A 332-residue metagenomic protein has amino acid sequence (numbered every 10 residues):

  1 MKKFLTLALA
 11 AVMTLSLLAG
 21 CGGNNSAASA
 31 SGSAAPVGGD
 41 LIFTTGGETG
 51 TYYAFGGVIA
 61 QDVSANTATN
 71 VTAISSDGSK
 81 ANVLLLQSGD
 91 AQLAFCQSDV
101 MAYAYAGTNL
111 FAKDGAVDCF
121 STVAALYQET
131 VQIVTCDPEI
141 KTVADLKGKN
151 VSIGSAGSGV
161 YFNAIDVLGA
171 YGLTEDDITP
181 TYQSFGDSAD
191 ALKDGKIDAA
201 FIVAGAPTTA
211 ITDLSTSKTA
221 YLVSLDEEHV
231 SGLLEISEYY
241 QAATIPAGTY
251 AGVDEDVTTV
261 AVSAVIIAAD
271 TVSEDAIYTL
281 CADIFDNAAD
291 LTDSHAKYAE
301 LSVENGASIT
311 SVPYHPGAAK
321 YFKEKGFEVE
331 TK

Functional and structural regions predicted by a protein language model:
M1-D40, K332: Short, low-complexity disordered leader/linker segments with a strong preference for bacterial N-terminal type II
G38-N66, N70-V71, Q128-D194, S308 (+1 more regions): Bilobed "Venus flytrap"/periplasmic-binding protein-like clamshell domains and structurally analogous long
G57, K80-Q92, D166, G186-D198 (+1 more regions): Short helices/loops that flank or line small-molecule/ion binding pockets
A91-Y127, T208: Acidic, polar ligand-binding/catalytic clefts
S98-V100, G107-F111, E175-I266, T271: Pocket-lining segment of extracytoplasmic ligand-binding domains
D137-A144, V272-D275, E328: Short helix-loop capping/hinge motifs at secondary-structure junctions, enriched in acidic/polar residues
N150-D166, Y239-T310: Ligand-binding clefts/hinges and TM-proximal coupling segments of bilobed small-molecule sensing domains
D187, D194, A204-L222, E228-E238 (+1 more regions): An extracytoplasmic/periplasmic, membrane-proximal ligand-sensing/linker region
